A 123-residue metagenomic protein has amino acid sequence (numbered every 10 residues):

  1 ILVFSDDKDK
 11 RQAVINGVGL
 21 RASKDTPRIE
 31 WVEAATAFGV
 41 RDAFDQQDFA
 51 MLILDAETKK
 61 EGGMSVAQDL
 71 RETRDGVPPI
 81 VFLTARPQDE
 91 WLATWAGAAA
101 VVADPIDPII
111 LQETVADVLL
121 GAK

Functional and structural regions predicted by a protein language model:
I1-G19, L52: Conserved acidic segment of CheY-like receiver
A13, I106-V115: C-terminal output helix
I15, A50-L70: Conserved phosphotransfer microenvironments
A22-A35: Short hydrophobic/Thr-rich beta-strand motif most characteristic of the beta2 strand and flanking loop of CheY-like
E33-M51: Acidic, metal-coordinating helix/loop segments flanking the phosphotransfer/catalytic sites of two-component signaling
D48-A50, R74-P79: His-Asp phosphorelay/catalytic-motif detector in bacterial-type signaling
L52, V101-V102: Two-component signal transduction core modules
A85-V101: Alpha4 helix (beta4-alpha4-beta5 surface) of REC/receiver domains from two-component response regulators
